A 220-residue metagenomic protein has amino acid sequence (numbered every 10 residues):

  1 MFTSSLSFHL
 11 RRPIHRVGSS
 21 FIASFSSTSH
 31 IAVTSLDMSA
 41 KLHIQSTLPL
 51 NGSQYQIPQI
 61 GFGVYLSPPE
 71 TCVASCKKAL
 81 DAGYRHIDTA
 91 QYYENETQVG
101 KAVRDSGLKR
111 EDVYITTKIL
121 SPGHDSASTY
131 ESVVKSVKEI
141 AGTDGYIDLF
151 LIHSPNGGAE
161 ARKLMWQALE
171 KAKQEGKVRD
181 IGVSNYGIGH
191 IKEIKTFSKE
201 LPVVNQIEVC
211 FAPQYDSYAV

Functional and structural regions predicted by a protein language model:
F2, L6, L10-R11, S24-V113 (+1 more regions): N-terminal binding-site loop/beta-alpha segment at the start of enzyme catalytic domains that lines or forms
Q45, C76, E96-V103, Y130-V137 (+3 more regions): Generic structural signal for well-ordered alpha-helices, preferentially at hydrophobic/aromatic core positions
I57-G61, H86, D112-T116, Y146-L151 (+2 more regions): Structural preference for beta-strand elements that scaffold enzyme active sites
Y65-S67, A90-Y92, K118-P122, I152-P155 (+2 more regions): Active-site beta-loop-alpha junctions enriched in small/polar residues
D105-D112, A141-D144, A172-K177, F197-L201: Short helix-capping segments at alpha-helix termini
Y114-A127, I140, L149-N156: Structural motif corresponding to the early beta-alpha repeats
T129-I152, K171-E175: CE4/NodB-like, metal-dependent polysaccharide N-deacetylase domain that modifies extracellular/periplasmic N-acetylated
S154-V220: Beta/alpha (TIM)-barrel catalytic core signal, keyed to glycine-rich beta->alpha loops juxtaposed to Asp/Glu that bind
